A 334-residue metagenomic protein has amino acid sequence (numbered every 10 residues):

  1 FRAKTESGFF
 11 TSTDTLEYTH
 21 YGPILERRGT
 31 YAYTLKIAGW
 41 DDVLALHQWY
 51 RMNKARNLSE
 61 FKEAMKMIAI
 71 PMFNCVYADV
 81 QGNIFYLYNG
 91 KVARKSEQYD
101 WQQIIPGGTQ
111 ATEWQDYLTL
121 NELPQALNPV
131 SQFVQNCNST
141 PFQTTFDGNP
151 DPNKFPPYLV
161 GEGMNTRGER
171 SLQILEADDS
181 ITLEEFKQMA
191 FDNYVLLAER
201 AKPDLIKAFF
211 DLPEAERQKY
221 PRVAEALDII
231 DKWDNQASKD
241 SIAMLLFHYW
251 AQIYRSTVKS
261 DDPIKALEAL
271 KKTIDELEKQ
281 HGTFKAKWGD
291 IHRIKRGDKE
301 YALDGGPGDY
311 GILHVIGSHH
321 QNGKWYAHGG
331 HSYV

Functional and structural regions predicted by a protein language model:
F1-K239: Mature extracytoplasmic enzyme cores
R2, T19, L118, W250 (+4 more regions): Compositionally biased, intrinsically disordered low-complexity regions enriched in proline and serine
L16, L35, L44, S96 (+12 more regions): Alpha-helical structural elements
G90, N121, A198, P213 (+6 more regions): Generic alpha-helical secondary structure signal
Y99-W101, E216-G308: A terminal-accessory region detector
P106, T119, S238, R255 (+2 more regions): Intrinsically disordered, low-complexity regulatory segments enriched in acidic/serine/proline/glutamine/glycine
D179, I291-V334: Extended, compositionally biased alpha-helical segments that mediate assembly or anchoring
